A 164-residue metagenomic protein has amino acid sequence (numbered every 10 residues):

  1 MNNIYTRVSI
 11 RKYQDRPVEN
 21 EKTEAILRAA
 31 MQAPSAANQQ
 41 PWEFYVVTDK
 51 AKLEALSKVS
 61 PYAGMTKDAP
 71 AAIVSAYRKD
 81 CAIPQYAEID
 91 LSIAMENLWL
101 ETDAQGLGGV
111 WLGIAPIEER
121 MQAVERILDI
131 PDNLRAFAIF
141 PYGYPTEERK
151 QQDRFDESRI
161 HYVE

Functional and structural regions predicted by a protein language model:
M1-E164: Acidic, surface-exposed loops and disordered segments
